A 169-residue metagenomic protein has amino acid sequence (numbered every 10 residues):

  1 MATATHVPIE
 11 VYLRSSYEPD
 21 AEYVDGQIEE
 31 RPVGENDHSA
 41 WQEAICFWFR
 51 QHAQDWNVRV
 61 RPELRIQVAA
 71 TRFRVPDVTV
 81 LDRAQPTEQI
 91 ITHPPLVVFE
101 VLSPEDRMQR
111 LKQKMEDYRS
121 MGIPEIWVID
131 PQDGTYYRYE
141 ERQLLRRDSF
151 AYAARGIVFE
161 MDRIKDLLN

Functional and structural regions predicted by a protein language model:
M1-N169: Gly/Pro/Ser/Thr-rich low-complexity, intrinsically disordered segments predominantly at protein N-termini
